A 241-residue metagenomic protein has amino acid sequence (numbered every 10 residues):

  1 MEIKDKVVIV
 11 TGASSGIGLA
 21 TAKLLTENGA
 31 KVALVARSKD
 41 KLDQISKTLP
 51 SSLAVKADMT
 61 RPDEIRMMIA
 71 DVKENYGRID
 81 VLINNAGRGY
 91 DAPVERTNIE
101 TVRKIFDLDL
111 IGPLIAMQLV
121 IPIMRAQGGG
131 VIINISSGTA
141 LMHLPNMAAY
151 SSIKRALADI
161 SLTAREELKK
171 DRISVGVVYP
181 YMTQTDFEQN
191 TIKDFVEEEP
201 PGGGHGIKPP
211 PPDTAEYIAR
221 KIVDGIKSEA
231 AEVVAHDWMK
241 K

Functional and structural regions predicted by a protein language model:
V7, S14-S15: Conserved glycine-rich cofactor-binding loop
N28-D43: Conserved glycine-rich Rossmann-like NAD(P)H-binding loop of the short-chain dehydrogenase/reductase
A57-M67, I99: The beta1-alpha1 cofactor-binding region of Rossmann-like NAD(H)/NADP(H)-dependent oxidoreductases
P93-V94, T101-F106: Substrate-binding pocket helix/loop in short-chain dehydrogenase/reductase
M117, I153: Active-site helix of classical SDR
S137: Residue(s) in the substrate-gating loop at a strand-loop-helix junction that position the organic substrate next
E166, K170-V233: SDR active-site lid
